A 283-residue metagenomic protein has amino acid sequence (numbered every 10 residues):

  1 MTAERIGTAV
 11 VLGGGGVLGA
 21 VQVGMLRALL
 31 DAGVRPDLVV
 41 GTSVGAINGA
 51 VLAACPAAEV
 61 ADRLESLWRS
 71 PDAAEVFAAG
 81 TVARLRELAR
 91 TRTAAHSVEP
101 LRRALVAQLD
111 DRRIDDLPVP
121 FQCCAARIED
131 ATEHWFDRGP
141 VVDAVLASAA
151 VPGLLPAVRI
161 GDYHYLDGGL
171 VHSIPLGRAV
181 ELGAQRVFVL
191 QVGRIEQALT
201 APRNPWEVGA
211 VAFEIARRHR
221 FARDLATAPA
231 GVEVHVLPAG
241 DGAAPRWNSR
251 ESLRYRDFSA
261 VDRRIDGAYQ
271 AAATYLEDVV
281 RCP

Functional and structural regions predicted by a protein language model:
M1, I114, T227-A228: Sterically constrained small-residue positions within well-ordered secondary structures of folded domains
M1-G7, L117-P120: Small-residue-rich anion-binding loops in enzyme active sites
A3-L105, D137-L146, L199: Patatin-like phospholipase
A28-L29, L182-G183, P205: Glycine-rich, phosphate-binding/catalytic loops in enzymes
F77-E196, G231-C282: Active-site-adjacent alpha/beta core region of enzyme catalytic domains
A201-R220: Acidic, Ser/Thr-rich peripheral helices and adjacent loops at domain boundaries
A222-V234: Short, conserved catalytic or adaptor-binding loops enriched in Gly and charged residues
